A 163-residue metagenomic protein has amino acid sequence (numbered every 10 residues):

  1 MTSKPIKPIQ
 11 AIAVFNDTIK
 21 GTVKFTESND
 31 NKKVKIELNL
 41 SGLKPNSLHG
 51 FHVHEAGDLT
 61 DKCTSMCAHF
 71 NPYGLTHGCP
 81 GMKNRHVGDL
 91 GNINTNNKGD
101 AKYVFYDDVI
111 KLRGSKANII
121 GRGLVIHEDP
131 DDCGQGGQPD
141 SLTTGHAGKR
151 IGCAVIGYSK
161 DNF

Functional and structural regions predicted by a protein language model:
M1-F163: N-terminal leader/targeting pre-sequences
